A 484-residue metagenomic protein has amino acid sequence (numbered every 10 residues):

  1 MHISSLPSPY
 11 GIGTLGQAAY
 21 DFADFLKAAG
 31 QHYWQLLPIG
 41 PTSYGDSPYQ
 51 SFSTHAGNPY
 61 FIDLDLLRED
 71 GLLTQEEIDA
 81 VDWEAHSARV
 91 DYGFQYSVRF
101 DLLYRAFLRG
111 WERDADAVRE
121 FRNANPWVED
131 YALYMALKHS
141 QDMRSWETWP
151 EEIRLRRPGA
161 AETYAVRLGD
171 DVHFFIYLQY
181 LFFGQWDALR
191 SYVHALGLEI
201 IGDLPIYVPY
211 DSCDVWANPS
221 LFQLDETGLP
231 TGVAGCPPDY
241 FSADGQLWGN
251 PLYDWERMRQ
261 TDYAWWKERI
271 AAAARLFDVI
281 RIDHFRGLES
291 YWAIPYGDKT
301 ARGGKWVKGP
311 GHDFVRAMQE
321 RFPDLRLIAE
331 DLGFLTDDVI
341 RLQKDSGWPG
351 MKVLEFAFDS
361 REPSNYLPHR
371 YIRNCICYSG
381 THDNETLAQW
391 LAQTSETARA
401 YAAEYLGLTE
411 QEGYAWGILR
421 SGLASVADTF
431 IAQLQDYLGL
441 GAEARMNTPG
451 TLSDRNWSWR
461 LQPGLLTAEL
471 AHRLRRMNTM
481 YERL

Functional and structural regions predicted by a protein language model:
M1-S4, Y20: N-terminal regions that are enriched for targeting/export leaders and immediately downstream pro/stem segments
H2, D46-F183, V208-I431, Q435-A442 (+1 more regions): Alpha-amylase-like alpha-glycosidases and glucanotransferases acting on alpha-linked glucans and related
A18-T42, R275-F277: Catalytic domains of carbohydrate-active enzymes, especially glycoside hydrolases
K27, W186-H194, Q319, Q343-K344: Surface-exposed amphipathic alpha-helices with a cationic face
L37, E199-I201, P205, V279 (+1 more regions): Outer-envelope exported proteins of Gram-negative bacteria
F175-V208: Conserved, well-ordered alpha-helix/loop/beta-strand core segments that scaffold catalytic motifs
G439-L484: Structured C-terminal cap/extension of enzyme domains
